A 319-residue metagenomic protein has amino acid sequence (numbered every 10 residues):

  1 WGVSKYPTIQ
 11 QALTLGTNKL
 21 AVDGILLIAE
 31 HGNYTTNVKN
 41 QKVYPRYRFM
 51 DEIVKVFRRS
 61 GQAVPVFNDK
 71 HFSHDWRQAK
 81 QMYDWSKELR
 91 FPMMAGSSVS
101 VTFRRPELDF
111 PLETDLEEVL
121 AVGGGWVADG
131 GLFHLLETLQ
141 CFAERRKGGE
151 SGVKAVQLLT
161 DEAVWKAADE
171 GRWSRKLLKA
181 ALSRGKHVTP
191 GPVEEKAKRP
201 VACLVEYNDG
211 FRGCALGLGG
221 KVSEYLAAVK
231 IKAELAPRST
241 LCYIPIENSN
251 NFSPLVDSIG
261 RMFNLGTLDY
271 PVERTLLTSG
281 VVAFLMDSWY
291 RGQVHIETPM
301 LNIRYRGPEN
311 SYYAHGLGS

Functional and structural regions predicted by a protein language model:
W1-P65, Q78-Q81, K87-E88, E144-V188 (+3 more regions): N-terminal glycine-/serine-/threonine-rich beta1-alpha1-beta2 phosphate-ribose binding loop of Rossmann-like
L15, N33-T36, H74-R77, T102-R104 (+4 more regions): Short catalytic/ligand-binding loop motif for oxyanion handling, primarily in non-cytosolic enzymes, centered on
K42-M50, S97, G131-L132, N251: Phosphate/oxyanion-binding active-site loops and adjacent basic polyanion-contact surfaces
G61-A143: A contiguous active-site-proximal alpha/beta segment in oxidoreductase catalytic domains
K87, W289-Y290: Anion (oxyanion) recognition and catalysis
R90, G292-Q293: Glycine-centered short loops/turns at secondary-structure junctions
G124, H134-I246, S253-E273, V282-M286 (+2 more regions): Contiguous beta-strand/loop segments that form the cofactor/metal-binding neighborhood of enzyme cores
